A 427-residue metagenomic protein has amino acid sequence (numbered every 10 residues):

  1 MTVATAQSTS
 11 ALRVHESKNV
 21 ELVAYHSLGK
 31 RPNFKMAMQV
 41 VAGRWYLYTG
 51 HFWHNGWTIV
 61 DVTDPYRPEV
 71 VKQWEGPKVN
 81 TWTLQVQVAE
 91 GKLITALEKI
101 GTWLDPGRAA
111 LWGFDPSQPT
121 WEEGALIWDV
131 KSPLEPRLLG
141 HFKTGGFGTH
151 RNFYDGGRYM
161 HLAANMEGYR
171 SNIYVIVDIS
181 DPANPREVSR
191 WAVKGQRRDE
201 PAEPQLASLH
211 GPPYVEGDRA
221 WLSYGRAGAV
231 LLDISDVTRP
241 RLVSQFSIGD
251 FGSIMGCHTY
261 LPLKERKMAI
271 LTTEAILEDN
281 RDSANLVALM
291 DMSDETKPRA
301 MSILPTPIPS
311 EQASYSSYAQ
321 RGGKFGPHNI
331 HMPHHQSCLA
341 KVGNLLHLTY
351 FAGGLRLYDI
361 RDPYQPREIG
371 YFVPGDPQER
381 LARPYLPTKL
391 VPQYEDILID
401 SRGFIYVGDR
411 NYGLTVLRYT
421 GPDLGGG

Functional and structural regions predicted by a protein language model:
M1-G427: Feature marking well-ordered beta-strand scaffolds used for ligand recognition
